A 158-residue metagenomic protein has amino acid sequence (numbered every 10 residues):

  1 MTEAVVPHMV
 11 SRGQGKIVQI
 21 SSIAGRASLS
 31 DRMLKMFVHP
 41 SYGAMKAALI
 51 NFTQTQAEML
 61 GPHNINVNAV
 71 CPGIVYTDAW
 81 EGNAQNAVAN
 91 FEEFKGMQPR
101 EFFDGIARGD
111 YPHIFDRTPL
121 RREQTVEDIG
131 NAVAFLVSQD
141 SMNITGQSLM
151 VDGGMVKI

Functional and structural regions predicted by a protein language model:
T2, M45, T53: Active-site helix of classical SDR
P7, E58-M59, M142: Alpha-helical segment proximal to the catalytic Tyr-Lys
S22: Residue(s) in the substrate-gating loop at a strand-loop-helix junction that position the organic substrate next
R26, C71-G82: Short, flexible catalytic-loop segment of classical short-chain dehydrogenase/reductase
A27, V133-A134, T145-I158: Short C-terminal tail/terminal secondary-structure segment of NAD(P)H-dependent dehydrogenase/reductase domains
S28, L34-A48: The catalytic Tyr-X3-Lys active-site helix of short-chain dehydrogenase/reductase
G61, N66, I144-G146: Short, small/polar-rich loop/turn modules that mediate ligand/substrate recognition or access, typified
F102-R108, T118-I129, D140: A conserved structural motif in NAD(P)-dependent oxidoreductases
